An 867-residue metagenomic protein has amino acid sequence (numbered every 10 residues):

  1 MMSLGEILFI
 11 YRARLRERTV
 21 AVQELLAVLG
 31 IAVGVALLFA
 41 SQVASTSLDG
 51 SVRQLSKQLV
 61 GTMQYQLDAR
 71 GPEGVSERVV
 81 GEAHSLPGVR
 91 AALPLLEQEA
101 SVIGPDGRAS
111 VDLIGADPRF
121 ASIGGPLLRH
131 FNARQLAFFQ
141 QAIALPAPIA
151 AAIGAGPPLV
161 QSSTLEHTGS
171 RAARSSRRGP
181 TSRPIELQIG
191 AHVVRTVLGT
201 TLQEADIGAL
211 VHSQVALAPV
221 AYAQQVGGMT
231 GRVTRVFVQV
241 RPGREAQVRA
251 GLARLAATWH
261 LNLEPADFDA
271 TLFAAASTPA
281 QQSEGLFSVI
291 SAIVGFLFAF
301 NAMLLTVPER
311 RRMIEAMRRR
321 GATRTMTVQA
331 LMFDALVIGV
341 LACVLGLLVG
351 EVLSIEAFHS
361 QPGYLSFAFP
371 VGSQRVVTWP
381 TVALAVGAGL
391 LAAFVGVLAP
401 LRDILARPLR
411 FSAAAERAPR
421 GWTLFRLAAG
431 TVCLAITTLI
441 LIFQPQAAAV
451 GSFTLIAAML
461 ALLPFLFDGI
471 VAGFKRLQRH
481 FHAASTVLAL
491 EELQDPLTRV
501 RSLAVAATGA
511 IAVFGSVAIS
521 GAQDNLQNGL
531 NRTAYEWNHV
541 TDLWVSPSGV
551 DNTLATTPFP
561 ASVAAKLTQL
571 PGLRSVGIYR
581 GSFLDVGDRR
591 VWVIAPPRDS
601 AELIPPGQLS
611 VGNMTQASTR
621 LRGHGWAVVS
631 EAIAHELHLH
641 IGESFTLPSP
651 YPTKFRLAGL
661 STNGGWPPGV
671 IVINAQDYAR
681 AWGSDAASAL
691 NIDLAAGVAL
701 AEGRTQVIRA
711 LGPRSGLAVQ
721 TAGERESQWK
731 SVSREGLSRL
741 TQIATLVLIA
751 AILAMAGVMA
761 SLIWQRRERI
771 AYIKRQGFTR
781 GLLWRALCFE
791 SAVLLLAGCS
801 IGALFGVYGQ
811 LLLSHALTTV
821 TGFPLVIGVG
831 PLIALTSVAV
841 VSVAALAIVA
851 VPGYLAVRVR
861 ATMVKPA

Functional and structural regions predicted by a protein language model:
M1-G30, R249-A257, P279-Q282, L286 (+3 more regions): Alpha-helical transmembrane segments, especially those used as permease/efflux helices and single-pass anchors
M2-F296, L305-P308, G363-Y364, A534-H539 (+1 more regions): Membrane transport/envelope proteins' first extracytoplasmic loop
R14, A21-Q23, V33-T62, E77 (+8 more regions): Alpha-helical transmembrane segments
V20-T46, T278-E315, L336-G350, A388-V395 (+6 more regions): Hydrophobic alpha-helical transmembrane segments of multi-pass inner-membrane transport and secretion
G61-G74, F453, M459-Q616, E631 (+3 more regions): Juxtamembrane segments of multi-pass membrane proteins
V111-R171, R532, H539, N552 (+3 more regions): Short beta-strand boundary microenvironments
F300-M303, V337-A368, P380-A406, V432-Q444 (+5 more regions): Small-residue-rich transmembrane alpha-helices
